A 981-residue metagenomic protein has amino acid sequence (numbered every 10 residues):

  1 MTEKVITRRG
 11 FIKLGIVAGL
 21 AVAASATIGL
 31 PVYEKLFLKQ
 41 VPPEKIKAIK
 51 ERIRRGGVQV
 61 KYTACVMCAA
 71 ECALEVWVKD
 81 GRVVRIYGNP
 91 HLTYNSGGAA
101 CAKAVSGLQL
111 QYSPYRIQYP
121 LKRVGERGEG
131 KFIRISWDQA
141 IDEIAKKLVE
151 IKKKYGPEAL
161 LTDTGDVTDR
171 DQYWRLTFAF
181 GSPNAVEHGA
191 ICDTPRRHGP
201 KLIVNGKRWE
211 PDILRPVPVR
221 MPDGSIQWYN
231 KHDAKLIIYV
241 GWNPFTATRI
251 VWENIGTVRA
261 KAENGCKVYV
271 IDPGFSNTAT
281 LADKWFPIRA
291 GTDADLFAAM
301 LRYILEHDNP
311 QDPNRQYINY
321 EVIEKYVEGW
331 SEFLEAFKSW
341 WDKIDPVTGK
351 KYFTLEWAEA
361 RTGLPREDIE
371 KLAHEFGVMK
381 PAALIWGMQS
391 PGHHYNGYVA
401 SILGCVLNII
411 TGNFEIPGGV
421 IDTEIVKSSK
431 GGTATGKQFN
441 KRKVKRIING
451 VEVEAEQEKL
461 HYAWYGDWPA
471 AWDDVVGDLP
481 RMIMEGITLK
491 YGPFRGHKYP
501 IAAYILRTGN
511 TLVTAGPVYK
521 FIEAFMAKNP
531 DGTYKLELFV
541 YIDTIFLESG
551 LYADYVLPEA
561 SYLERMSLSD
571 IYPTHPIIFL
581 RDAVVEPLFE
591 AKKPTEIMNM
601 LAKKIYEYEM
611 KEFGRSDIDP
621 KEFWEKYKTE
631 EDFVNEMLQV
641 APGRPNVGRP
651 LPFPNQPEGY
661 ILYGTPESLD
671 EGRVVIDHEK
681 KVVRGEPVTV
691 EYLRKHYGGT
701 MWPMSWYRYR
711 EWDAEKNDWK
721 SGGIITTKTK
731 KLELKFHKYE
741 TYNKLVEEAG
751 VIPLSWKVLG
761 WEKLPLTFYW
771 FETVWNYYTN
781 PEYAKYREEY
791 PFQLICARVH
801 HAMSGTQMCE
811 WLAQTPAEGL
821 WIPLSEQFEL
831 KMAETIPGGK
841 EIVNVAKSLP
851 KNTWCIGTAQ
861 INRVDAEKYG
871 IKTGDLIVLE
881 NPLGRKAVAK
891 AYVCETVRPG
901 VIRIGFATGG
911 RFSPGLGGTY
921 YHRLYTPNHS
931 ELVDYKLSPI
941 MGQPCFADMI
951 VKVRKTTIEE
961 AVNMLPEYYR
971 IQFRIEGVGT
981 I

Functional and structural regions predicted by a protein language model:
T2-D312, A336, G450, I505-R507 (+9 more regions): N-terminal export/assembly segments and adjacent metallocofactor-ligating motifs of anaerobic energy-metabolism
G165-D166, F376, V420-G431, R615-N635: A glycine-rich phosphate-binding loop feature that marks nucleotide/adenosyl-phosphate handling sites
Y173-A260, N264-Y269, D295, C405-L551 (+4 more regions): Extended redox/cofactor-interaction regions of prokaryotic respiratory oxidoreductases
G265, Y269, G274-M379: Long, well-ordered, tryptophan-enriched scaffold segments
N277, E548-L580: Flexible glycine/proline-rich, aromatic-decorated loop/lid segments
A282-P287, I577-P587: Short beta-alpha connecting loops at secondary-structure transitions that line or flank enzyme active sites
H394, P594-Q656, T665-P666, L812-I981: Long, contiguous, secondary-structure-rich segments that constitute the structural scaffold of globular domains
E537-L538, A583-A602: Phosphate/diphosphate-binding loops
